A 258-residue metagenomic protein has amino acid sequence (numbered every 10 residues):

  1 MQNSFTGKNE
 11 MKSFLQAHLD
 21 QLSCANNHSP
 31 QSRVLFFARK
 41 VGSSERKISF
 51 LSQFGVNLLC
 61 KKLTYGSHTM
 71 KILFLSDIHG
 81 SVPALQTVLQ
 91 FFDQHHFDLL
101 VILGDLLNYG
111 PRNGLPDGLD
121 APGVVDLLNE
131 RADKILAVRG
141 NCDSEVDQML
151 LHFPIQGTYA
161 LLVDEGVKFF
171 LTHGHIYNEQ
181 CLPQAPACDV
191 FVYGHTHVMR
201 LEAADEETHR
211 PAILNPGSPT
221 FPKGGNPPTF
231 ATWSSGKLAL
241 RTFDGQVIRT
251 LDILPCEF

Functional and structural regions predicted by a protein language model:
M1-F14, H18-D20, N26-N27: Extreme N-terminal basic, low-complexity initiation segments that serve as generic localization/processing leaders
N3, N9-K12, K40, K47-I48 (+1 more regions): Polybasic, lysine-rich low-complexity intrinsically disordered segments
P30, A38-Q53: Cationic, amphipathic, low-complexity segments that mediate targeting or membrane/lipid association
R33, D143-P154, P219-N226: Short, solvent-exposed secondary-structure boundary motifs
K71-D164: Core catalytic region of metal-dependent phosphoesterases/phosphodiesterases, especially metallo-beta-lactamase-like
G157, K168-F170, H175-E257: Conserved beta-sheet core of the metallophosphoesterase superfamily
